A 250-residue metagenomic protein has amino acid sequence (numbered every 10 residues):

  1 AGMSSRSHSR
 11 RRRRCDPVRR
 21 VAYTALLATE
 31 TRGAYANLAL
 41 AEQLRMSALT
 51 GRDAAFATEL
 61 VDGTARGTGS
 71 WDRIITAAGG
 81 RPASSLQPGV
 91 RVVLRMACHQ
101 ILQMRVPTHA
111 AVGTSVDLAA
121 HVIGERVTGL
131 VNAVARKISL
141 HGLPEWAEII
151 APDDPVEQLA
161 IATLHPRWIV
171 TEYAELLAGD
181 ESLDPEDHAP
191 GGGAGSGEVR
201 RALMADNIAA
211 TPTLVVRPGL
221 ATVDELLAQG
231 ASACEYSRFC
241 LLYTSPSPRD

Functional and structural regions predicted by a protein language model:
A1-S245: Class I Rossmann-like S-adenosyl-L-methionine
P246-D250: A short, hydrophobic C-terminal helix/tail in secreted or cell-surface proteins
